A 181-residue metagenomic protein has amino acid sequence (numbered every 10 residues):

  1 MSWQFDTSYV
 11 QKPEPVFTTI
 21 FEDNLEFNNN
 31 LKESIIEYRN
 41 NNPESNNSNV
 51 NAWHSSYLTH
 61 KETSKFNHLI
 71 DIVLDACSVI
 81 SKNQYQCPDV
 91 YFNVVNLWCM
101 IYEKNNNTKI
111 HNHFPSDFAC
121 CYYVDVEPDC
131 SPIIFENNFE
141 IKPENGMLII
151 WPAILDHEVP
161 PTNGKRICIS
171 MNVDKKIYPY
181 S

Functional and structural regions predicted by a protein language model:
M1-Y91: Non-heme Fe(II)/2-oxoglutarate
N30, Y180-S181: Short conserved micro-motifs at the rims of enzyme active sites and ligand-binding pockets
Y85-P161, R166-C168, D174-P179: Catalytic core of non-heme Fe(II) oxygenases with the double-stranded beta-helix
